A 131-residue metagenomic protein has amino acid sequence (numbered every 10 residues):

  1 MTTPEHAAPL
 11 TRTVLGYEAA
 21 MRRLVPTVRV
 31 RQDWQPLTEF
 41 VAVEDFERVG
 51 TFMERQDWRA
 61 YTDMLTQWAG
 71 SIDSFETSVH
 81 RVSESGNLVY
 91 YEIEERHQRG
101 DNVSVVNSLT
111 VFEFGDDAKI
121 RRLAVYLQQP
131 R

Functional and structural regions predicted by a protein language model:
M1-F40: Short, low-complexity N-terminal intrinsically disordered segments enriched in polar/charged residues
T2-H6, D63-R131: A beta-strand edge to alpha-helix "cap/lid" segment located at domain peripheries
L10, R31-G86: A solvent-exposed, acidic/Ser-Thr-rich amphipathic alpha-helical stretch
V14-M21, V25, V41, Y61-L65 (+2 more regions): Hydrophobic alpha-helical core bundles mediating ligand binding, dimerization, or RNAP-core interactions
M21, D33-W34, D57, Q98 (+2 more regions): Intrinsically disordered, low-complexity segments enriched in glycine/proline and serine/threonine
R22, E47, I120-R121: Short, intrinsically disordered low-complexity segments
T27, T51, T110: Short, flexible active-site loop motifs that bind/organize anionic cofactors or intermediates
